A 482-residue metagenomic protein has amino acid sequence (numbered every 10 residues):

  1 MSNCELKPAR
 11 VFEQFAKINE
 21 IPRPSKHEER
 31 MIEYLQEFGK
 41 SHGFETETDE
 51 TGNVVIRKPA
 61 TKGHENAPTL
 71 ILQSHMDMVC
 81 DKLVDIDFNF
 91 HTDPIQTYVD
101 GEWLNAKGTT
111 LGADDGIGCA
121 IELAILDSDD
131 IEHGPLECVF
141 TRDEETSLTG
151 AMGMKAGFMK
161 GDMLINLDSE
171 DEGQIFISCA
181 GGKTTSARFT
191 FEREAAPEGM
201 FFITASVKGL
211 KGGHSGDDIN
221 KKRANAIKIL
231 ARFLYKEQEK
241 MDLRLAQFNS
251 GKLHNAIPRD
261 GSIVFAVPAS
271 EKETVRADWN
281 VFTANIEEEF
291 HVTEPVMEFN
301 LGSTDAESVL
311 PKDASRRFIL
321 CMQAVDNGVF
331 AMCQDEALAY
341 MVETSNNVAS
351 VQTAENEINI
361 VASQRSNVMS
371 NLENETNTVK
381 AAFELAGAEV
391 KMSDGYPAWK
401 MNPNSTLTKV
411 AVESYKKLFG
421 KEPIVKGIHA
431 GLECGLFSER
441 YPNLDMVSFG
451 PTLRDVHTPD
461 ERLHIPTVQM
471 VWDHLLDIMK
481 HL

Functional and structural regions predicted by a protein language model:
S2-E102: Acidic/His- and Gly-rich active-site-bordering loop/insert found across diverse amide/peptide-bond hydrolases
K7-V11, E343-I358, S363, F419-D477: Zn-dependent metallopeptidase/amidohydrolase metal-coordination segment
A16, E20, G251-L253, V264 (+5 more regions): A short beta-alpha structural unit
H64-T146, A151-D162, F202, S315 (+5 more regions): Active-site metal-coordination/substrate-binding segment of hydrolases, especially metallo-dependent peptidases
E132-A226, L234-Q238: Fold-level recognition of mixed alpha/beta catalytic cores in primary-metabolism enzymes, strongest
G157, K222-K240, A269-K272, R316-V325 (+4 more regions): His/Asp/Glu-rich mid-to-C-terminal helical/loop segments that flank catalytic regions of hydrolases
E273-E287, N374-F383: Short amphipathic alpha-helices in soluble, non-transmembrane regions that often serve as interface/regulatory elements
D278-E343, N347-E357: Hard-cation-handling environments
